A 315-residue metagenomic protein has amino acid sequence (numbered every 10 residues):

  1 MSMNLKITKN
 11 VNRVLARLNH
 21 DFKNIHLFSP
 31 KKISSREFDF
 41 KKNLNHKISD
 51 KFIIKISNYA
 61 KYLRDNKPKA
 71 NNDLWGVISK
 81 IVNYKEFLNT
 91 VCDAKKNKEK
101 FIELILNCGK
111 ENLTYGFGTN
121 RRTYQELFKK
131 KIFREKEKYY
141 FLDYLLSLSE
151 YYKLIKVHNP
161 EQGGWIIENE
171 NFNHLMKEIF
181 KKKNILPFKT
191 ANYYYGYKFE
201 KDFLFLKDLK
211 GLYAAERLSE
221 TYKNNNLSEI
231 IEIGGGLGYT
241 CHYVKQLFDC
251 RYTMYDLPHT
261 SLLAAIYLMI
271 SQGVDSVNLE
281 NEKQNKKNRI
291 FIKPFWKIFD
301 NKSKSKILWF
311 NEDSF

Functional and structural regions predicted by a protein language model:
M1-V77: Membrane-proximal basic amphipathic "stem/tether" segments
V82-N225: Conserved Class I S-adenosyl-L-methionine-dependent methyltransferase catalytic core
N226-G236: Conserved class I S-adenosyl-L-methionine
L237-F248: Conserved SAM-binding loop of SAM-dependent methyltransferases across substrates and taxa, primarily the Class I
R251-L257: Conserved SAM-binding motif I beta-strand of class I
L263-A264: Carboxylate/His-rich catalytic cores and anion/metal-binding grooves
Y267-S303: S-adenosyl-L-methionine
I307-F315: A short SAM/SAH-binding and catalytic strip from SAM-dependent methyltransferases
